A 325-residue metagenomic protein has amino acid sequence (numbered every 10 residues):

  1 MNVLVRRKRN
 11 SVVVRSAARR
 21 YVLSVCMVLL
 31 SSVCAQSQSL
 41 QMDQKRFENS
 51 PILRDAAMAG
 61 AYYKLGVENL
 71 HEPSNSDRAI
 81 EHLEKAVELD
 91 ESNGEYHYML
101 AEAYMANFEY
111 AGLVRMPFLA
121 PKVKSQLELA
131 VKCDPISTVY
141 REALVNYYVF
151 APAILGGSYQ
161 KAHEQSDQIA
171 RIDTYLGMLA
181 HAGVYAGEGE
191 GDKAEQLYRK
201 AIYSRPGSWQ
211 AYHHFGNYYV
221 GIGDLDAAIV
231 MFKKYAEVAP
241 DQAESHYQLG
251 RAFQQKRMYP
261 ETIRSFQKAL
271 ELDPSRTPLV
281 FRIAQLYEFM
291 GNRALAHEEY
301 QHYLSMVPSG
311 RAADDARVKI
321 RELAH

Functional and structural regions predicted by a protein language model:
C34-D77, E81, E88, E95-M99 (+3 more regions): N-terminal leader/linker segments that initiate helical-solenoid repeat arrays
F47-N49, L83, L127, S166 (+4 more regions): Hydrophobic/aromatic packing residues within the alpha-helices of TPR/SEL1-like helical repeat arrays
R54, L89, C133, I169-I172 (+4 more regions): Structural marker of alpha-solenoid helical repeat scaffolds
G60, E95, E102, V139 (+5 more regions): Start-of-helix register in tetratricopeptide repeats
K64, M99, A143, A180 (+4 more regions): Canonical tetratricopeptide repeat
V67, E102, E109, N146 (+6 more regions): Residue-level recognition of tetratricopeptide repeat
H71-E72, A106, Y110-L113, F150-A151 (+5 more regions): Register position in tetratricopeptide repeats
